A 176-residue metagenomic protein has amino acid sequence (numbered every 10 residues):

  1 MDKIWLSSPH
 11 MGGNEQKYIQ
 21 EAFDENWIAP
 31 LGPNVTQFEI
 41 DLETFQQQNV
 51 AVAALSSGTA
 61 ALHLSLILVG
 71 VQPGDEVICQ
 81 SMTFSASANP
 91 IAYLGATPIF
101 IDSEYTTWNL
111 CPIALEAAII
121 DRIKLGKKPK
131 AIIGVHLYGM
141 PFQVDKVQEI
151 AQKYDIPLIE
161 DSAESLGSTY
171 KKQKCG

Functional and structural regions predicted by a protein language model:
M1, I78-C79, I91, T106-L115: Hydrophobic, well-ordered secondary-structure scaffolds
M1-A29: N-terminal "arm"/small-domain region of PLP-dependent enzymes with the aminotransferase-like
L31-E76, P90-A92, F100-D102, K124 (+1 more regions): Phosphate-binding glycine-rich loop
A54, C79, A131-G134: A short beta-strand submotif of the Rossmann-like class I SAM-dependent methyltransferase core that lines
C79, F100, L158-E160: Hydrophobic residues in well-ordered beta-strands that form the structural core
T83-A88: Conserved coil-to-alpha-helix start sites within the AMP-binding
G95: Structured binding elements
T106-G176: Active-site phosphate-binding strand-loop segment of PLP-dependent enzymes
